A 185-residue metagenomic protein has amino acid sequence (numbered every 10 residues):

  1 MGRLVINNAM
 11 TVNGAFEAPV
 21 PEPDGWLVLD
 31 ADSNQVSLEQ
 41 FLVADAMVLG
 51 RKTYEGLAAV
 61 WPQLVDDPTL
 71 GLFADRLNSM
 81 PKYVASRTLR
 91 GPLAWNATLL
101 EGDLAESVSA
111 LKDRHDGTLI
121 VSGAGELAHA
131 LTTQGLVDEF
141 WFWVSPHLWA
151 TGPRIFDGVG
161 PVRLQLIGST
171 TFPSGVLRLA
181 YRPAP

Functional and structural regions predicted by a protein language model:
M1-P185: Enzymes that bind and transform nitrogen-containing heteroaromatic metabolites
